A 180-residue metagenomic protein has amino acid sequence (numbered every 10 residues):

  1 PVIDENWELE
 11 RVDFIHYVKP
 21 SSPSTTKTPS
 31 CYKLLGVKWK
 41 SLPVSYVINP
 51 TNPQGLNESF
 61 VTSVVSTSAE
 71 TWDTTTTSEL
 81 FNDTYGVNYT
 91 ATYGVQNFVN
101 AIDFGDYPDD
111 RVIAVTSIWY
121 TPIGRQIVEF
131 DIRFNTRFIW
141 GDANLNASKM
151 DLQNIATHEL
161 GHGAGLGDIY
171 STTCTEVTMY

Functional and structural regions predicted by a protein language model:
P1-E58, V112, S117-R125: Disordered inhibitory propeptide/activation segment of secreted metzincin zinc metalloprotease zymogens, centered on
I3, W7-L9, L34-L35, L42 (+7 more regions): Generic detector of leucine side chains in alpha-helical contexts
V61-T172: Metzincin-family zinc-dependent endopeptidase catalytic domain
C174-Y180: Short helix/strand-capping connector loops at secondary-structure junctions
